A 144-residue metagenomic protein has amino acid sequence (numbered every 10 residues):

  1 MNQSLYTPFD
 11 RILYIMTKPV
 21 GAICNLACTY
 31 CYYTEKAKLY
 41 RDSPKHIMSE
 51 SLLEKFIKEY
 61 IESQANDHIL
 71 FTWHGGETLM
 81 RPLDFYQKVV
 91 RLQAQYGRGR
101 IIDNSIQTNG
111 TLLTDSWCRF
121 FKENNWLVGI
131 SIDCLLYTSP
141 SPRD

Functional and structural regions predicted by a protein language model:
N2-R119, E123-N125: Conserved alpha-helical substructure of the radical SAM core
C118, N125-L136: Non-cysteine beta-strand/loop elements that form the S-adenosyl-L-methionine
Y137-D144: Conserved small/polar residues in nucleotide/adenosyl-binding loops
